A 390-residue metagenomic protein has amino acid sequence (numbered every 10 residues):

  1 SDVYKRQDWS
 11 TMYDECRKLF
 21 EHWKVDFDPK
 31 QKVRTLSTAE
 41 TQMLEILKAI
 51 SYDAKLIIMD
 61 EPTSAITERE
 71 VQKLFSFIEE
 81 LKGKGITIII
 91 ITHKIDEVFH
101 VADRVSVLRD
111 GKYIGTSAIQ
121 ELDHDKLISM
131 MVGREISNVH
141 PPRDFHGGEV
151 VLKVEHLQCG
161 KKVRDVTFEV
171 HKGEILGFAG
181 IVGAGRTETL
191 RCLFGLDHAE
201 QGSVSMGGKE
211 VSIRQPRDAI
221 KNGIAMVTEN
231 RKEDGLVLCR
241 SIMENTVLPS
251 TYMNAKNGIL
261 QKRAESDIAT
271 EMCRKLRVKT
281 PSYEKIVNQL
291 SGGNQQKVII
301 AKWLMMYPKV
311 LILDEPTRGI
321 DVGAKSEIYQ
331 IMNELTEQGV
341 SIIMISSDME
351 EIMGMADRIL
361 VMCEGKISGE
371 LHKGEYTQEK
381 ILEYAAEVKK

Functional and structural regions predicted by a protein language model:
S1, K5-K390: Glycine-rich phosphate-binding loops of nucleotide-dependent enzymes
